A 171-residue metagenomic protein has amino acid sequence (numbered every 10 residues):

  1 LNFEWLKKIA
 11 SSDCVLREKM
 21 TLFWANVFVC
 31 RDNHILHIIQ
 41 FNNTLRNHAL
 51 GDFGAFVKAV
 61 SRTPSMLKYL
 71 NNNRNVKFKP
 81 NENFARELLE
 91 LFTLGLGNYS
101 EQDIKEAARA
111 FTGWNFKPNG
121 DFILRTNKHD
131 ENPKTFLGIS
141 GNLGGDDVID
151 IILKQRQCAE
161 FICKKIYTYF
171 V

Functional and structural regions predicted by a protein language model:
L1-H48, N73: N-terminal accessory alpha/beta regions
W5, I38-V171: Active-site substrate-binding loop specific to GH73 endo-beta-N-acetylglucosaminidase modules in bacterial autolysins
